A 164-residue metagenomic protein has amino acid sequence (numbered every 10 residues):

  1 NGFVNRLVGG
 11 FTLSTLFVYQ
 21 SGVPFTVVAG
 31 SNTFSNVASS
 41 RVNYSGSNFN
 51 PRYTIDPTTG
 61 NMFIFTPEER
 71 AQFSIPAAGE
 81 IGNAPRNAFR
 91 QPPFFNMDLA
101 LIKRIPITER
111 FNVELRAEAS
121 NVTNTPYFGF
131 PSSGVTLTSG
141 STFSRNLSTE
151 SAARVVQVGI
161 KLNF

Functional and structural regions predicted by a protein language model:
N1-F164: Short, solvent-exposed micro-motifs at the edges of structured domains
